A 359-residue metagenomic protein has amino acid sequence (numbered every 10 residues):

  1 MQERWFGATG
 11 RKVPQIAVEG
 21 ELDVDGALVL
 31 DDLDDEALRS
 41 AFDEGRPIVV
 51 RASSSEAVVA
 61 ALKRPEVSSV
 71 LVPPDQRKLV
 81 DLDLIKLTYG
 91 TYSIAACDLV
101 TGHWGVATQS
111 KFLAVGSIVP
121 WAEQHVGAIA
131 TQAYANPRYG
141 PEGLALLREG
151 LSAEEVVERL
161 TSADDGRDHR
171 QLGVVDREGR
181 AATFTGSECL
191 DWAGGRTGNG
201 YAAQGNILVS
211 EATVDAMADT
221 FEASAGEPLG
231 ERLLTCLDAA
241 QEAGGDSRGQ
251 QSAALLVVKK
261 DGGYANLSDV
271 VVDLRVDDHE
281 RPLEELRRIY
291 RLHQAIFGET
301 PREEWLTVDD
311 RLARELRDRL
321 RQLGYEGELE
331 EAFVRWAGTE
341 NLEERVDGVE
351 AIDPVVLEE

Functional and structural regions predicted by a protein language model:
M1-E21: N-terminal amphipathic alpha-helix/helix-capping segment at the start of soluble metabolic enzymes
G10, K63-P65, G166: Alpha-helix termination/capping residues and helix-transition junctions
P14-G20, V24-D31, R46-A52, S68-V72: Hydrophobic faces of well-ordered beta-strands that scaffold small-molecule active sites in alpha/beta enzyme cores
L30-F42, S54-A57, D75-D83: Active-site-adjacent beta->alpha loops and helix N-cap segments on the catalytic face of soluble alpha/beta enzymes
S55-P65: Catalytic cores of alpha/beta
D83-D310: N-terminal nucleophile
D277, H293, A337-E340, E350-E359: C-terminal non-catalytic accessory extensions
E304-V346, E359: A short amphipathic alpha-helical interaction element
